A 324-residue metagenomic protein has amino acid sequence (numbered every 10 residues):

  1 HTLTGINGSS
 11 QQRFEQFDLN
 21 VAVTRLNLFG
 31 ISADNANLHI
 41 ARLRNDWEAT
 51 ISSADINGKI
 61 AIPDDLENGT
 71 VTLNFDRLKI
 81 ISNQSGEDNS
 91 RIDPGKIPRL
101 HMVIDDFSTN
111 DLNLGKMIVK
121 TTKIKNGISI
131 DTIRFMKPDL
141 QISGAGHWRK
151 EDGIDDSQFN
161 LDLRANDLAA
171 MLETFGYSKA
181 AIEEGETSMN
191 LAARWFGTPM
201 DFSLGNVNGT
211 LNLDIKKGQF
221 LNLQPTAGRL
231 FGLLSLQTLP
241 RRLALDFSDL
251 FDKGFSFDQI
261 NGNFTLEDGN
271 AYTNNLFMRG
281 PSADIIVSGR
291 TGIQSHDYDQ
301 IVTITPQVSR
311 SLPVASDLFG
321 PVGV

Functional and structural regions predicted by a protein language model:
T2-F14, N89-P94: N-terminal leader/targeting segments and the immediate start of mature chains
Q16-F29, H39, E48-N57, P63-N113 (+1 more regions): Small-residue helix/turn framework positions
L43-N45: A short, compositionally biased
